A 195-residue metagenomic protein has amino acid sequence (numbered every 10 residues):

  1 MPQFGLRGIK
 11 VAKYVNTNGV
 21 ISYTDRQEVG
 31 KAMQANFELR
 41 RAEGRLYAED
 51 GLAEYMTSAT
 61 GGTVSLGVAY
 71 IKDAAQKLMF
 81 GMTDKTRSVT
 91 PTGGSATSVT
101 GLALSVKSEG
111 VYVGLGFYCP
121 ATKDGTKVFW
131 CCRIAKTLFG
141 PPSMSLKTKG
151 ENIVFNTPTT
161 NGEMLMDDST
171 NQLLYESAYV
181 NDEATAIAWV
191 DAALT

Functional and structural regions predicted by a protein language model:
M1-L39: Polar/acidic, low-complexity leader/linker segments enriched in S/T/G and N/D
S22-D25, S105-S108, I187-T195: Basic/polar low-complexity intrinsically disordered segments
T24-E28, F129-K136, E176-A178: Short amphipathic beta-strand/extended segments with alternating polar/hydrophobic composition
E28-S65: N-terminal interaction modules that seed assembly of large macromolecular complexes
G51-Q76, T92, I153-D167: Oligomerization/assembly interface segments of phage tail-like spikes and tubes
M56-T57, L102-K107, L146-N156: Exposed beta-sheet edge/beta-hairpin loop segments within beta-rich domains
T60-C132: Structured, beta-strand-rich domain cores that present glycine/charged loop surfaces used to bind extended ligands
T137-T195: Mixed-charge, glycine-accented linear interaction segment located at domain edges/termini
